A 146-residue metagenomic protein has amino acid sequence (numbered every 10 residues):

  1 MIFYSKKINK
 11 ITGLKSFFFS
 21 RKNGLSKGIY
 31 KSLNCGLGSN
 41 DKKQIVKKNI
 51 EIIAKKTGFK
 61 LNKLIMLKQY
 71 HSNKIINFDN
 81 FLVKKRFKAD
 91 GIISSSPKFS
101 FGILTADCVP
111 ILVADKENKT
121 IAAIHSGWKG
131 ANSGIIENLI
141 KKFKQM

Functional and structural regions predicted by a protein language model:
M1-M146: Active-site microenvironment for binding and transforming phosphate-containing groups
